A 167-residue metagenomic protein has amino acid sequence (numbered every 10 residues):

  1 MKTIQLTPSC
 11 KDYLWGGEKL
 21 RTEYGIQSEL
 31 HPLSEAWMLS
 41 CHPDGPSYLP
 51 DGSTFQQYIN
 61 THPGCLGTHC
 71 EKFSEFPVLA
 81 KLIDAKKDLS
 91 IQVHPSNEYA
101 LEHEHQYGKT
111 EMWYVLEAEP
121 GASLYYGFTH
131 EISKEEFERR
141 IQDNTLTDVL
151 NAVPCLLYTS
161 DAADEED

Functional and structural regions predicted by a protein language model:
M1-S133: Transition-metal
Y58, H62, R140, V149: Residues that form generic nucleotide/phosphate-binding pockets
E131-Q142: Short, basic/aromatic beta-hairpin or loop at an interaction surface
I141-D161: Loop-centered beta-sheet repeat module
A162-D167: Single conserved hydrophobic/aromatic residue that forms the stacking wall/gate of nucleotide- or nucleobase-binding
